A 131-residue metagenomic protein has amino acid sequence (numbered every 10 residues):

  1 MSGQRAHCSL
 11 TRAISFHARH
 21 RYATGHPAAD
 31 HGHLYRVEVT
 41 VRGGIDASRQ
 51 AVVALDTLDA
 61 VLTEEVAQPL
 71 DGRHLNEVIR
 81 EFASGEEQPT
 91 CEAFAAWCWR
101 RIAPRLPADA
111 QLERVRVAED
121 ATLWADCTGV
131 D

Functional and structural regions predicted by a protein language model:
M1-D131: Charge-rich, low-complexity N-terminal segments
